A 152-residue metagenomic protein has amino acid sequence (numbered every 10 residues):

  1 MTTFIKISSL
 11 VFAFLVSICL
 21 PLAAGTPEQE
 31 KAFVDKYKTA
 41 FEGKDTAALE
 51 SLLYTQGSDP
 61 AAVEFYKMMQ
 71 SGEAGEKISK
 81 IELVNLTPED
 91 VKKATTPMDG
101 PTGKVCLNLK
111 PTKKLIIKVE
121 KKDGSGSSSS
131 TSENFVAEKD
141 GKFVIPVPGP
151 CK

Functional and structural regions predicted by a protein language model:
M1-V11: Bacterial N-terminal signal peptides that target proteins for export
S9-C19: Bacterial N-terminal signal peptides
L20-T46, S51, T55: Short, low-complexity N-terminal intrinsically disordered segments enriched in polar/charged residues
F41, V105-N108, F135-A137: Short, exposed beta-strand/loop patches in secreted or surface proteins that constitute
T46, S51-S71: Short, solvent-exposed secondary-structure junction/capping segments
L53-Q56, E82-T87, K121, N134 (+1 more regions): A mature extracytoplasmic/lumenal domain signature
Y66-S129: Surface-exposed, charged secondary-structure patches
E120-K152: Short beta-strand edge/turn micro-motifs at domain boundaries
